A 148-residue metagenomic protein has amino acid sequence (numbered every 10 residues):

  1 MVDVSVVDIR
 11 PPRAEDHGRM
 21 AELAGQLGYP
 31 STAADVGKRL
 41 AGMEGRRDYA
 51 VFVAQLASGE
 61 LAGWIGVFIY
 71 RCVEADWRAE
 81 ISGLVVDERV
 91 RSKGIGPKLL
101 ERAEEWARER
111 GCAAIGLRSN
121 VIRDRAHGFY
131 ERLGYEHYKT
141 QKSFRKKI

Functional and structural regions predicted by a protein language model:
M1-E15: Conserved N-terminal entry element of GNAT/NAT acetyltransferase domains
P11-W77, S82, L100-E101, Y138: Acetyl-CoA-dependent GNAT
P12, L84-V86, S119: Hydrophobic adenine-recognition pocket in adenosine-nucleotide-binding enzymes
W77, K93, E109-A113: Short coil/turn segments at alpha/beta junctions that flank glycine-rich nucleotide-binding fingerprints
V86, S92-E105, G128, R132: Conserved acetyl-CoA-binding loop-helix of GNAT-fold acetyltransferases
P97, E109, V121-T140: Conserved active-site alpha-helix within GNAT-family acetyltransferase domains
L100, A107-S119: Conserved GNAT acetyl-CoA-binding A-motif
T140-K147: Active-site/acyl-donor-binding loops of N-acyltransferases
